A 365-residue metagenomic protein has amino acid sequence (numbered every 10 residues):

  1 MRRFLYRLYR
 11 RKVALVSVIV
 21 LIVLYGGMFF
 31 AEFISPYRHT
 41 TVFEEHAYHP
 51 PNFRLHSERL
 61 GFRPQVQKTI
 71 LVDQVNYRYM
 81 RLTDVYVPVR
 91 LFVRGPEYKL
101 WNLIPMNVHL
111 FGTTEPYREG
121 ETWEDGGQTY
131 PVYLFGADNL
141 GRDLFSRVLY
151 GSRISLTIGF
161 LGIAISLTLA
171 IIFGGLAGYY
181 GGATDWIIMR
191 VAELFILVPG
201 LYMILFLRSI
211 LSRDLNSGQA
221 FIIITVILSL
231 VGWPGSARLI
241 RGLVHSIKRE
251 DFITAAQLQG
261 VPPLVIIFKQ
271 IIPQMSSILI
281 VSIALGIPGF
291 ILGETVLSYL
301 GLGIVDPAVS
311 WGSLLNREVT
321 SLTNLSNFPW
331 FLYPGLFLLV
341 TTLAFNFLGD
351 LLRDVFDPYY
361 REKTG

Functional and structural regions predicted by a protein language model:
M1-L167, I171, G303, E318-G335 (+3 more regions): Gly/Trp-centered helix-boundary motif
A137-G365: Alpha-helical transmembrane segments of integral membrane proteins, especially multi-pass inner/plasma-membrane
